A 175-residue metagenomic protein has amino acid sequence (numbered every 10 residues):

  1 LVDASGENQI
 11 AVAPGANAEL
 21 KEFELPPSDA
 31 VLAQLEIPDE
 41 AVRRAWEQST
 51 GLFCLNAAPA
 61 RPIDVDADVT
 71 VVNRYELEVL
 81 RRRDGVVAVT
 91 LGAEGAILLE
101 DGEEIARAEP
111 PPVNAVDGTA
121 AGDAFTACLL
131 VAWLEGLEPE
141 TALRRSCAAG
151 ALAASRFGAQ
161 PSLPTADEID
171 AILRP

Functional and structural regions predicted by a protein language model:
L1, I10-V12, L55, V71-V72 (+2 more regions): Structural signal for conserved beta-strand scaffold positions within catalytic alpha/beta enzyme cores
L1-A30, D170-P175: Conserved N-terminal subdomain of the carbohydrate kinase-like
L1-S5, E24-P27, I63-D64, R81 (+2 more regions): Solvent-exposed alpha-helices and their adjacent loops that cap or buttress functional pockets in soluble metabolic
V2-S5, T50, L99-E103: Short acidic-glycine loop/turn motifs at beta-strand connectors
Q9, Q34-E36, Q160: Glutamine-centric residue-chemistry signal
I10, V42, I63-D64, G118 (+1 more regions): Alpha-helix N-cap/helix-start motif
A16, S28-V86, A93-A96: Conserved beta-alpha-beta core of the PfkB/ribokinase-like small-molecule kinase fold
R81-P175: Conserved phosphate-binding/catalytic region of the ribokinase-like
